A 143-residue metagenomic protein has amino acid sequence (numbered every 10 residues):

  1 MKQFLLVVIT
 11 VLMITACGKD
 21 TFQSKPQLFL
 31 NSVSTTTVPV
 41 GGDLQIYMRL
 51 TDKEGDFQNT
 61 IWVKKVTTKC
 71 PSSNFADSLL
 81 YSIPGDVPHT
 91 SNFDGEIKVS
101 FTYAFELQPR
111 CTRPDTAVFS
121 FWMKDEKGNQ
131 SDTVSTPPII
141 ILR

Functional and structural regions predicted by a protein language model:
M1-F4: Positively charged n-region of N-terminal signal peptides that target proteins for export
M13-A16: C-terminal motif of bacterial Sec signal peptides marking the signal peptidase cleavage site
G18-S24: Bacterial lipoprotein signal-peptidase II cleavage site
K25-R143: First exposed extracellular module after export/assembly in secreted or surface-exposed proteins
